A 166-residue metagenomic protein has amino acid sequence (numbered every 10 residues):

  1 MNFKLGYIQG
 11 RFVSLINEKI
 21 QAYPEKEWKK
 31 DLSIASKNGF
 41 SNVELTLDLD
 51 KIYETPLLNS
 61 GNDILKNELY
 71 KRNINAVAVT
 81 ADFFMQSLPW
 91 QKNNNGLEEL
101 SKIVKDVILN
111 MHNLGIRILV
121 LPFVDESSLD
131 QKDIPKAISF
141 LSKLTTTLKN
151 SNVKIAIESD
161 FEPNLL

Functional and structural regions predicted by a protein language model:
M1-D106, H112: N-terminal pre-domain/capping segments
K26-K29, E68-R72, S87-L166: Active-site acidic/histidine proton-transfer and metal-coordination neighborhood in alpha/beta enzyme cores
